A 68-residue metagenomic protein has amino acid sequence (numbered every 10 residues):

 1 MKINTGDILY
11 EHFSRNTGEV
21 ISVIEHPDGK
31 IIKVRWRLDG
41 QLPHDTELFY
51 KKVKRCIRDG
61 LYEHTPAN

Functional and structural regions predicted by a protein language model:
M1-S14: Short coil-to-beta transition motif at edge beta-strands of beta-rich domains
F13-N16, D39-Q41: Glycine-centered tight beta-turn/hairpin loop motif at sheet-sheet or coil-to-beta transitions
N16-E25: Short beta-strand-centered aromatic/proline hotspots
P27-K30: Short acidic/glycine-enriched loop/turn segments that link adjacent beta-strands
I32-W36: SH3/SH3-like beta-barrel fold
D39-N68: Intrinsically disordered, low-complexity, charged/polar segments
